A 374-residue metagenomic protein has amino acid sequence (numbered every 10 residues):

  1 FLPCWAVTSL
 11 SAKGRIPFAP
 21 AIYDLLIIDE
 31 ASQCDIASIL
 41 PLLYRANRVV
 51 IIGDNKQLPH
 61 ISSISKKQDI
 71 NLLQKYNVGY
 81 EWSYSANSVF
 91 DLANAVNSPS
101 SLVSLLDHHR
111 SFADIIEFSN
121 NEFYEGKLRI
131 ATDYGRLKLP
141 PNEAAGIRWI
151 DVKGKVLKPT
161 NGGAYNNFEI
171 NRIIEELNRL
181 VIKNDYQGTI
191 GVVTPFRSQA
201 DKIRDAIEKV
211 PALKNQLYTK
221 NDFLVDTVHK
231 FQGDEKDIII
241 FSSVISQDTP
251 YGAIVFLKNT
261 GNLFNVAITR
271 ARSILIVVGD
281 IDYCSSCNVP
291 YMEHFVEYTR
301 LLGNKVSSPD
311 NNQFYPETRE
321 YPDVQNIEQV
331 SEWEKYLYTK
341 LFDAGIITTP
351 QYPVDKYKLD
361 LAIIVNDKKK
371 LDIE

Functional and structural regions predicted by a protein language model:
F1-I22: Conserved helicase NTPase catalytic core signature
A21-D35, V50: SF2 helicase catalytic motif II
A21-I27, D226, D234-S246, V266 (+1 more regions): A short beta-strand element within the Helicase C-terminal
C34-A86: Signature of the SF2 helicase/ATPase Hel1-core->accessory helical subdomain module
S65-V103, N120, A212, P250-Y352: Helicase C-terminal subdomain and adjacent C-terminal extension
Y80, A86-V156, G162: Interdomain helical connector at the RecA1-RecA2 junction of SF1/SF2 helicase-like NTPases
E125-D205: Conserved helicase/translocase motor-coupling segment
F342-D372: Active-site metal-binding core of divalent-cation-utilizing nuclease and nuclease-like domains
